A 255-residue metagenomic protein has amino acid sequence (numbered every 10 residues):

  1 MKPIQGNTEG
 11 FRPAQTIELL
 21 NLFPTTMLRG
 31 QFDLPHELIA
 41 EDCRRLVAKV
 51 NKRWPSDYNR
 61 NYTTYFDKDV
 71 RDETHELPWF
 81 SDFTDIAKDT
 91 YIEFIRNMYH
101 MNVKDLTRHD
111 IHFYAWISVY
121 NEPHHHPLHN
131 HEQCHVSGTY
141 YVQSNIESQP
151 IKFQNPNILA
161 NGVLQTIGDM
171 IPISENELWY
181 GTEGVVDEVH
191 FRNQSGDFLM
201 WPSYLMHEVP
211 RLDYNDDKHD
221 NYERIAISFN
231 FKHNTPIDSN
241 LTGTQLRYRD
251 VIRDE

Functional and structural regions predicted by a protein language model:
K2-M101, H125: Non-heme Fe(II)/2-oxoglutarate
L28, F113-A115, V136-G138, I225-F229: Hydrophobic residues positioned within well-ordered beta-strands of beta-sheet architectures
W79-F113, N121-V136, Y140-I146, G243 (+1 more regions): Active-site region of the double-stranded beta-helix
I117-F198, E223, I237-Q245: Catalytic core of non-heme Fe(II) oxygenases with the double-stranded beta-helix
H126-H129, H207-K218: Short beta-strand His + acidic residue motifs that chelate non-heme Fe in jelly-roll/DSBH and cupin folds
K218-E255: Non-heme Fe(II)/2-oxoglutarate
